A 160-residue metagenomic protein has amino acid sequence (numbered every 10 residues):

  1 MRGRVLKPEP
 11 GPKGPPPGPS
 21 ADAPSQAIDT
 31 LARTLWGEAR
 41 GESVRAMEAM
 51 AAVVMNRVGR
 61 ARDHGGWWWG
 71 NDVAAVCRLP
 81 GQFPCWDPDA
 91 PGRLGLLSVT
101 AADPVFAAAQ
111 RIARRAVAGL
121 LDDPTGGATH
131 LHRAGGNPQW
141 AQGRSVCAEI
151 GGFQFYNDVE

Functional and structural regions predicted by a protein language model:
M1-S25: Extracellular cell-wall/glycan-interacting regions and their flexible linkers
G18-E160: Bacterial extracytoplasmic/cell-wall-associated proteins, especially those involved in peptidoglycan
